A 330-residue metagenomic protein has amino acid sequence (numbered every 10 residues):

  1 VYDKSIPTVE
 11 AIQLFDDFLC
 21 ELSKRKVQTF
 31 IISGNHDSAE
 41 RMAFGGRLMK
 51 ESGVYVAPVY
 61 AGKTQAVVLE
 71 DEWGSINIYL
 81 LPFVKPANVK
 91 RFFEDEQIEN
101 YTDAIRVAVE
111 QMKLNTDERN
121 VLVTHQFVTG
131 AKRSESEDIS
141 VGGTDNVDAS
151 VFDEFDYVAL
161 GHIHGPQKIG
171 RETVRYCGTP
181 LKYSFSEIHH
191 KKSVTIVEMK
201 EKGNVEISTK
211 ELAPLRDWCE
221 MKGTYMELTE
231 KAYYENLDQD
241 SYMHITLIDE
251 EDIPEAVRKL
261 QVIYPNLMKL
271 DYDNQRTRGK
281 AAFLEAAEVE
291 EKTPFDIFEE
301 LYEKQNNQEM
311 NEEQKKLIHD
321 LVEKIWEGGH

Functional and structural regions predicted by a protein language model:
V1-V67, V151-F155: Core catalytic region of metal-dependent phosphoesterases/phosphodiesterases, especially metallo-beta-lactamase-like
Y2-I6, I32-M42, G62-Q65, K85-N88 (+3 more regions): Active-site environment of divalent metal-dependent phosphoester hydrolases
F15, G34, I78, H125 (+4 more regions): Divalent metal-coordination and catalytic microenvironments
S23-R25, L114-T116, S150-E154, E235-D238 (+1 more regions): Short, conserved loop/helix-junction motifs that constitute active-site signature segments in enzyme catalytic cores
F44-L48, S52-D145: Conserved catalytic scaffold of divalent metal-dependent phosphoesterases
K50-E51, T129, S134-G203: Conserved beta-sheet core of the metallophosphoesterase superfamily
T64-E72, I76, L81, V174-Q239: Binuclear metal-dependent phosphoesterase catalytic core
M199-H330: Accessory, non-catalytic peripheral segments of nucleic-acid enzymes
